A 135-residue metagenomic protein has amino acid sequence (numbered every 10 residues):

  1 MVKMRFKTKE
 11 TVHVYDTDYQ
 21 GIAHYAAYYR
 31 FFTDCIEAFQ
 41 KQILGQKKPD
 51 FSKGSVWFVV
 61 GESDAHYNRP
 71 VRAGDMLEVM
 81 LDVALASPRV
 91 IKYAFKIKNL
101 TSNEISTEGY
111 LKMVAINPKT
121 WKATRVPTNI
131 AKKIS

Functional and structural regions predicted by a protein language model:
M1-M76, A84-S135: Terminal targeting signals and extreme-terminal segments of soluble enzymes
